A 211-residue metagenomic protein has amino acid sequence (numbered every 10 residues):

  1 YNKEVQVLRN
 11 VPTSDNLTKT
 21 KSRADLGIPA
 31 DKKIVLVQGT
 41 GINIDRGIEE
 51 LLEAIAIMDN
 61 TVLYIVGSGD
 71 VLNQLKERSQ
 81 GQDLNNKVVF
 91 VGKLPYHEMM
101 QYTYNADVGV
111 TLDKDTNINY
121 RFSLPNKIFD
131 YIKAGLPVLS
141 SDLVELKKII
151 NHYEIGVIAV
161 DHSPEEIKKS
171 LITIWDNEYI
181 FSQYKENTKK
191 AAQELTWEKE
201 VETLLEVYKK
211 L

Functional and structural regions predicted by a protein language model:
Y1-K19, I28, I34, V89-F90: Donor nucleotide-sugar binding/catalytic pocket of nucleotide-sugar-dependent glycosyltransferases
P29-A56, Y64, K185, L204: Conserved donor-binding/catalytic core segment of Leloir-type glycosyltransferases
V66, N73-V108: Nucleotide-activated donor-binding/catalytic signature segment of Leloir-type glycosyltransferases, i.e., the conserved
H97-M100, S123-A134, V144-K148: Short alpha-helical segment that forms part of, or immediately flanks, the ligand-binding pocket in carbohydrate-active
V108-T111, D130-S140: Short hydrophobic beta-strand element within catalytic cores of glycosyltransferases and related nucleotide-activated
T111-D113, S141-D142, A159-V160: Conserved acidic donor-binding loop of glycosyltransferase catalytic domains
H152-Y153, V157-P164, T173-Y179: Conserved acidic donor-binding segment of nucleotide-sugar-dependent glycosyltransferases
Y179-K209: A charged, aromatic-enriched C-terminal amphipathic alpha-helix characteristic of glycosyltransferases across folds
